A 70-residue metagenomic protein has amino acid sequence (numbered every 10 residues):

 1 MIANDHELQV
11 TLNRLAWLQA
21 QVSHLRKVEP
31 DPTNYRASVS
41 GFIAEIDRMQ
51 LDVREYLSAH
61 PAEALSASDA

Functional and structural regions predicted by a protein language model:
M1, V39, A67-D69: Compositionally biased regions
M1-N13: Short, charge/polar-rich alpha-helical segments
T11, L15-L25, M49, V53-Y56: Non-transmembrane amphipathic alpha-helical segments
T33-A62: Short, charge-rich amphipathic interface segments used for partner binding and complex assembly
H60-A70: Long amphipathic alpha-helical coiled-coil segments
